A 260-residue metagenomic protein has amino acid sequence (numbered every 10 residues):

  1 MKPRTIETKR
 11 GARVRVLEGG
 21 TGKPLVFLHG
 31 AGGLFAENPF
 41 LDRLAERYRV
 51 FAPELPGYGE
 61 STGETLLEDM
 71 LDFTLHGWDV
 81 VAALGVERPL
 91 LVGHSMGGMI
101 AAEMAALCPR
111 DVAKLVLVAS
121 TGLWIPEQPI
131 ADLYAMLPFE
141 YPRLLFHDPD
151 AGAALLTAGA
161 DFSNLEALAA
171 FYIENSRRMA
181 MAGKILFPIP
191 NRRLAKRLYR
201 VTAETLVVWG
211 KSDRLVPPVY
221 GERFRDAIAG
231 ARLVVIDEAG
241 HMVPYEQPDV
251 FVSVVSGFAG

Functional and structural regions predicted by a protein language model:
M1-R13: N-terminal cap/lid segment of alpha/beta-hydrolase-fold proteins
R10-E60: Conserved HGGG/HGGXW glycine-rich cap/lid loop of the alpha/beta-hydrolase fold
L17, F51-V92, S253: Active-site loop/oxyanion-hole signature of alpha/beta-hydrolase fold enzymes
L41-A45, R200-A239, Y245: Conserved loop-alpha-helix segment in the C-terminal half of the alpha/beta-hydrolase fold that carries the catalytic
G93, G97, A101: Gly/Ala-rich beta-loop-alpha elbow adjacent to hydrolase catalytic centers
A102-L107, A113-L144: Flexible "cap/lid" loop of the alpha/beta hydrolase fold
L117, P126-D132, R143-A203: Conserved alpha/beta-hydrolase catalytic His-Asp/Glu region
Y245-G257: Post-His helix in hydrolase/transferase enzymes
